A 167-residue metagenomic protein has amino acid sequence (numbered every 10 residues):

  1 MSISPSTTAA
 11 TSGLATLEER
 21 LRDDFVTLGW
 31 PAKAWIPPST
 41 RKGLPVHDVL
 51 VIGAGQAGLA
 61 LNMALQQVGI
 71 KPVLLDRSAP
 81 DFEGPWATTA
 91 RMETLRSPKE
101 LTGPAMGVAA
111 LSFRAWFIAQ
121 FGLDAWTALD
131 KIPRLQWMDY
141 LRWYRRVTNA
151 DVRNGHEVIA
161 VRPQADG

Functional and structural regions predicted by a protein language model:
M1-D48, Q67: Extreme N-terminal leader/targeting segments of oxidoreductases
S2-F25, T88-T102, V152, V158-A160: N-terminal-biased segments
L44-V73: N-terminal Rossmann-like FAD-binding beta1-loop-alpha1 element of flavoenzymes
A57, A79-D81, I159: Short, solvent-exposed loop/turn segments at secondary-structure junctions
A64-I70, S78-D81, L141, N149 (+1 more regions): Rossmann-like flavin
V73-L75, R153: Hydrophobic/aromatic beta-strand patches that form the interior of the parallel beta-sheet core in alpha/beta enzyme
R77-L135: Glycine-rich active-site loop/strand segments that organize a redox cofactor
F117-G167: Feature captures the FAD/FMN-dependent oxidoreductase FAD-binding
